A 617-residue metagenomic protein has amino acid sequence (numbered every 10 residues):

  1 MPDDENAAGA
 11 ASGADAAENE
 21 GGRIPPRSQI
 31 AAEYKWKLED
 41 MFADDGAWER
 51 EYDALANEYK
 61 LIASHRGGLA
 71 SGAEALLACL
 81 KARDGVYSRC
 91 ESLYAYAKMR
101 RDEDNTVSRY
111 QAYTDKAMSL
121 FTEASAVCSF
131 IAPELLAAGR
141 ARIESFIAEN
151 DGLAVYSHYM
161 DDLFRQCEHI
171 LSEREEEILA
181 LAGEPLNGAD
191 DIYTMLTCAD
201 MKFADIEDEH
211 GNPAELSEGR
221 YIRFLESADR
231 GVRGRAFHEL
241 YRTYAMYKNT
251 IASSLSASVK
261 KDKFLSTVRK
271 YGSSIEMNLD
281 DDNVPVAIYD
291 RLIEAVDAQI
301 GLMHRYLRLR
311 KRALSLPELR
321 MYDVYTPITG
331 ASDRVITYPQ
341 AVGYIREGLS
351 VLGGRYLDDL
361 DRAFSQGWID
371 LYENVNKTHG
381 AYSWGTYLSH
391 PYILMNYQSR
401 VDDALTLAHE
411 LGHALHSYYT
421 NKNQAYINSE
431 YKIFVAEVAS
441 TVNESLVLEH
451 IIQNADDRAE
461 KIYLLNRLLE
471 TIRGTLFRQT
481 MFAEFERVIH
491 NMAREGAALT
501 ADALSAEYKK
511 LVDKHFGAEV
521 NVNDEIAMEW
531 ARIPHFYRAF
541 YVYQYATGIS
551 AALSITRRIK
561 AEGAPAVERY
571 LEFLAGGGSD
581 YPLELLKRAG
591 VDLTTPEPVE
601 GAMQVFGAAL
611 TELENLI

Functional and structural regions predicted by a protein language model:
P2-A331, N615-L616: A well-structured
D3-D4, S28-I30, A43, I131 (+10 more regions): C-terminal, non-catalytic "cap/extension" segments appended to globular domains
A313-V351, L357, H416, Y463 (+3 more regions): Long, K/E/R/D-enriched contiguous segments that form extended
A331-I336, I369-S389: Catalytic zinc-binding patch centered on the HExxH motif and its immediate surroundings that defines zinc-dependent
R334-Y338, T386-A408: Short pre-active-site segment immediately N-terminal to the catalytic Zn-binding motif
E347, V351-D358, W384, H413 (+2 more regions): Conserved helix-loop functional segments at active or binding sites
L405, S417-T441: Post-HEXXH active-site segment of zinc metalloproteases
Y431-E460, L468-E470, G474, G548: Post-HExxH zinc-binding segment in Zn-dependent metallohydrolases
